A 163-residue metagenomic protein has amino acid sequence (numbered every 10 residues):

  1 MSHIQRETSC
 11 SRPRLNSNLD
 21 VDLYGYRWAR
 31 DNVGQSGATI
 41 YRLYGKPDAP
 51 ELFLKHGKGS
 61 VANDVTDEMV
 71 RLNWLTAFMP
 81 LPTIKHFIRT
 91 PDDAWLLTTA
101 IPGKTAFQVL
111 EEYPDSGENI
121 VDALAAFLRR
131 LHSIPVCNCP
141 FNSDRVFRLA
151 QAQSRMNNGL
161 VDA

Functional and structural regions predicted by a protein language model:
M1-W28: Juxta-kinase regulatory segment immediately upstream of eukaryotic protein kinase catalytic domains
R12, N16, L75-F78, Y113 (+1 more regions): Short, structured coil/loop segments at alpha-helix boundaries
N18, D22, V109, R155 (+1 more regions): Residues that form generic nucleotide/phosphate-binding pockets
N18, R27-R30, E118, A152: Exposed boundary/loop context
L23, T105, R145: Solvent-exposed, flexible loop/coil residues
A29-F141: ATP-binding pocket architecture of kinase catalytic cores
A126-I134, F141-A163: Active-site catalytic-loop/activation-segment of kinase and kinase-like phosphoryl-transfer enzymes
